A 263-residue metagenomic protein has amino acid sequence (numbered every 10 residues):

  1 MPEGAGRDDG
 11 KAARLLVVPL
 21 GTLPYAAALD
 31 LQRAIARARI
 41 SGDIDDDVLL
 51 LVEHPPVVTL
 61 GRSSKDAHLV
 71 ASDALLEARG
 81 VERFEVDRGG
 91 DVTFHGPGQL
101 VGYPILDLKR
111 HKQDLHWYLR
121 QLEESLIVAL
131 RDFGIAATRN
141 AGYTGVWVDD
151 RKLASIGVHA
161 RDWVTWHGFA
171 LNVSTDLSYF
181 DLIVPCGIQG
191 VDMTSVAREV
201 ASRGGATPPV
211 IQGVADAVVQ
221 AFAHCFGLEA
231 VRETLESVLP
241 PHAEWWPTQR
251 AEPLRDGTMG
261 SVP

Functional and structural regions predicted by a protein language model:
M1-W147, K152-L153, G204-P209, P240-P263: N-terminal lobe of the biotin/lipoate ligase/transferase fold
S63, Q113, G157-H159, D181-I183: A short secondary-structure junction signal
L69-S72, I156-V173: Short, conserved beta-strand/beta-arch hydrophobic-aromatic motifs that form part of recognition grooves or interface
G98, T165, V214: Catalytic-loop motifs flanking and including active-site residues across diverse enzymes
P104-D107, A160, L171-T175, A197-V200 (+1 more regions): Short, structured patches in soluble enzyme cores that scaffold and shape functional sites
R151-L153, R161-T165, T175-S178, V191: Coil-to-beta-strand transition motifs
S178-P263: C-terminal accessory segment of soluble enzyme catalytic cores
